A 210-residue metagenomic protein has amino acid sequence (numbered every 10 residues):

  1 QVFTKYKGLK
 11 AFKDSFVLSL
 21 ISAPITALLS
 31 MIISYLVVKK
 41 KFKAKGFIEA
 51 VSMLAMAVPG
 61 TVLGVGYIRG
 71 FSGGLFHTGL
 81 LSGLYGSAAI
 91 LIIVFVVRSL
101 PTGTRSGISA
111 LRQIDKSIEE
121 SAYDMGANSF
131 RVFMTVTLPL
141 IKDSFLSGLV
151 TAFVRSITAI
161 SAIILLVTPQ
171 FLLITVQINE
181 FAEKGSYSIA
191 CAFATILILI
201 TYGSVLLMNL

Functional and structural regions predicted by a protein language model:
Q1-K10, I157, I164-L207: Interhelical loop and adjacent transmembrane-helix boundary motif in polytopic membrane transport permeases
T4, L9, K40, A44-F47 (+3 more regions): Membrane-interfacial helix termini and adjacent extracytoplasmic/periplasmic loops of multi-pass transporters
Y6-V37, A44-F47, S129: Transmembrane alpha-helix signature in integral membrane proteins
F16, L20, P24-I32, V58 (+2 more regions): Generic alpha-helical transmembrane segments of integral inner-membrane proteins, especially permease/transport modules
L28-I32, V62, I90, V97-E119 (+2 more regions): Membrane-embedded alpha-helices of multi-pass transport/permease systems
L36-V37, A44, I108-E119, Y123 (+3 more regions): C-terminal transmembrane helix and the adjacent membrane-cytosol boundary/short C-terminal tail of inner/organellar
L54, V97, T104-G107, D115 (+1 more regions): Transmembrane alpha-helices
G64-F76, V94, S106-S109, S147-I157 (+3 more regions): A structural signal for multi-pass alpha-helical bundles of membrane permease subunits that mediate small-molecule
